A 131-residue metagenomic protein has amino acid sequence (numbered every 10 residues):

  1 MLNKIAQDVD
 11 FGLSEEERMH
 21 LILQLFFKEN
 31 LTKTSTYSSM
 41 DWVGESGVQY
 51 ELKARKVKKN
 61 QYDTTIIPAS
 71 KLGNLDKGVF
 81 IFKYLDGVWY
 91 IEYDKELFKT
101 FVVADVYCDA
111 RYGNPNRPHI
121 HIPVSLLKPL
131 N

Functional and structural regions predicted by a protein language model:
M1-Q49, K53-N131: Nucleic-acid endonuclease domains
